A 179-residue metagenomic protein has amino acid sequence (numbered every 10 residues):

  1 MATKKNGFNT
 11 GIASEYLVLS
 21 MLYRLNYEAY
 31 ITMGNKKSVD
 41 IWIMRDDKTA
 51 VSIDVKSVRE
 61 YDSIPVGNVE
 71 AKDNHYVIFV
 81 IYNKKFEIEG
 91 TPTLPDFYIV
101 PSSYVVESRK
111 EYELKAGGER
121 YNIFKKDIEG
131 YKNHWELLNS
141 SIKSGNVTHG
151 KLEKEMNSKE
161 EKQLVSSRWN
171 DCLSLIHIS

Functional and structural regions predicted by a protein language model:
M1-M33: Acidic-basic catalytic patches of nuclease active cores, encompassing PD-(D/E)XK and other metal-cofactor nuclease
L22, I41-I43, V51-R59: Conserved catalytic cores of phosphodiester-cleaving nucleases, focusing on short active-site segments
N35-S38: Short acidic/glycine-enriched loop/turn segments that link adjacent beta-strands
I43-R45, I81: Residue-level signal for short segments within beta-strands and strand-turn junctions of well-structured beta-sheet
K56-S108: Catalytic cores of nucleic-acid endonucleases
E113-E161: Phosphate-handling catalytic interfaces
S140, L173-S174: Acidic, proline/serine/threonine- and glycine-rich low-complexity intrinsically disordered segments
I176-S179: Conserved small/polar residues in nucleotide/adenosyl-binding loops
